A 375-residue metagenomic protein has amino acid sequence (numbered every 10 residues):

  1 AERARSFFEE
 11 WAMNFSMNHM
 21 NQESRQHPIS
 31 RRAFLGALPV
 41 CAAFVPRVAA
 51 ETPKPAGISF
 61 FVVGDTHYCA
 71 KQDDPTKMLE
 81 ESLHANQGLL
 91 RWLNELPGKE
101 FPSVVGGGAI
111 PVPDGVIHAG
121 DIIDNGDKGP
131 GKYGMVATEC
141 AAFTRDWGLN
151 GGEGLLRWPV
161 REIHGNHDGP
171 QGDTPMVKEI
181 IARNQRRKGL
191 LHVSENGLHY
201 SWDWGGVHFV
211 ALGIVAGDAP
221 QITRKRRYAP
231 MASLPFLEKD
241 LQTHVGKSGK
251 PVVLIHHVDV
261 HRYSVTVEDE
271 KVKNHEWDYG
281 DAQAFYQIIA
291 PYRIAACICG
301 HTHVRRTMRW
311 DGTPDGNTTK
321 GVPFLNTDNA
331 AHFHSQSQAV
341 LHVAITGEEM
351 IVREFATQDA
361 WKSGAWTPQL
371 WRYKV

Functional and structural regions predicted by a protein language model:
A4-I29: N-terminal secretory signal peptides
I29-V45: N-terminal export leaders
A49-Y133: N-terminal active-site segment of His-dependent metallophosphoesterases
F60, Y68-D74, D218-P220, Y263 (+2 more regions): Short, solvent-exposed loop/turn elements at domain surfaces
V62-G64, V116-G120, R161-G165, L254-H256 (+2 more regions): Active-site neighborhood of phospho(di)ester-bond hydrolases with catalytic His/Asp-centered motifs
N125-G246, A284-A290, A296, T307-V352 (+2 more regions): Extended active-site neighborhood of metal-dependent phosphoesterases/phosphodiesterases
H244-S264: Short acidic, glycine-rich surface-loop motifs adjacent to enzyme active sites
V260-N274: Active-site His/acidic residue clusters
